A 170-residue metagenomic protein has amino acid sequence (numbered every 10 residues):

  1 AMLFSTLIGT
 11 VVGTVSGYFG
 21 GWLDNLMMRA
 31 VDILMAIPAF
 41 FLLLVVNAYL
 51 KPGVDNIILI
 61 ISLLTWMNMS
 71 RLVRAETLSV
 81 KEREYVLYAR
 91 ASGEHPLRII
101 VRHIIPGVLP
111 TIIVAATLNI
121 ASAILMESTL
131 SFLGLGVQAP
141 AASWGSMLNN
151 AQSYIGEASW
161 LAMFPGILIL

Functional and structural regions predicted by a protein language model:
A1-L170: Alpha-helical transmembrane segments of integral membrane proteins, especially multi-pass inner/plasma-membrane
